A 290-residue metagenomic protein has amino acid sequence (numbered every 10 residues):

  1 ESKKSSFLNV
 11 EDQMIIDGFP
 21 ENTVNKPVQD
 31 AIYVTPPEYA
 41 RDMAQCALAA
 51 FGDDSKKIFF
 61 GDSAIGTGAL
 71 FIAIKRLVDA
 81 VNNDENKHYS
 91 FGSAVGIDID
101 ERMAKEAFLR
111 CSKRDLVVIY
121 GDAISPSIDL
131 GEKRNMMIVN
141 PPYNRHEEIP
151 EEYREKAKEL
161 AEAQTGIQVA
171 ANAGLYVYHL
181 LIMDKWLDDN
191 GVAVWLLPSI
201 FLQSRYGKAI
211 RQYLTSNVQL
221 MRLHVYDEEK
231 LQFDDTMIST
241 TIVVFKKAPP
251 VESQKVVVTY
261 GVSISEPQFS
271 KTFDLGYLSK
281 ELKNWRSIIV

Functional and structural regions predicted by a protein language model:
E1-D53: S-adenosyl-L-methionine
V28-Q29, Y33-D42, A64-I72, F91 (+3 more regions): Signature of N6-adenine DNA methyltransferases within the class I
A47-F51, V78, N82, S127: Structural motif corresponding to the C-terminal cap of alpha-helices
D53-K57, N83-F91, G131, D189: Short helix-terminating capping/connector loops at secondary-structure junctions
K56-G66: Conserved class I S-adenosyl-L-methionine
T67-Y89: Conserved SAM-binding loop of SAM-dependent methyltransferases across substrates and taxa, primarily the Class I
V95: Conserved beta-strand positions in the Rossmann-like core of class I SAM-dependent methyltransferases
A107-C111: Alpha-helical interaction/dimerization surfaces of two-component signaling modules
